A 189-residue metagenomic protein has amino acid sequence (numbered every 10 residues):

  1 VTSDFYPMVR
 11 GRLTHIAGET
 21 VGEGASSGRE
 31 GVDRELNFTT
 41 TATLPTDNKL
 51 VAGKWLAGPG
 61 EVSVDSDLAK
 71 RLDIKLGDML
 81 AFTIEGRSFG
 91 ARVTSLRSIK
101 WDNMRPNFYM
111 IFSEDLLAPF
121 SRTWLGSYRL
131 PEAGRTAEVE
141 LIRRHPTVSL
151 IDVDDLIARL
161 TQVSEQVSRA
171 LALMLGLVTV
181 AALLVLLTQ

Functional and structural regions predicted by a protein language model:
V1-Q189: Alpha-helical transmembrane segments of bacterial inner-membrane membrane proteins
